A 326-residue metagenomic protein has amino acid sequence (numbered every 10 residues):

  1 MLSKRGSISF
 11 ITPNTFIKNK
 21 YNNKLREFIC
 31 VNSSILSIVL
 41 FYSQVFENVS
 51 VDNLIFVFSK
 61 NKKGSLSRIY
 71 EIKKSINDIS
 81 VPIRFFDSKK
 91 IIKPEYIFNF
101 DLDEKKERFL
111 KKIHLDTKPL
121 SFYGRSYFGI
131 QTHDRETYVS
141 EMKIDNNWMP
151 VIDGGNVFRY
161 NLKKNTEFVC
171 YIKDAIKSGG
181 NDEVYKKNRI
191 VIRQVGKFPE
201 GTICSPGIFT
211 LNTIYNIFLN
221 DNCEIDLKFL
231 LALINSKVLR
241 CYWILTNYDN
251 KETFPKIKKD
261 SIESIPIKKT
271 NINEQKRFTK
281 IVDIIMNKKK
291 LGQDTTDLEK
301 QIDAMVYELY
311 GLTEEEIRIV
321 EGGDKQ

Functional and structural regions predicted by a protein language model:
M1-V139, T210-I214, C223, L227 (+1 more regions): Signature of N6-adenine DNA methyltransferases within the class I
L2, E104-N273: Polybasic, glycine- and aromatic-enriched phosphate-binding surface used to engage nucleic acids
L2, G6, F16-N19, N32-S37 (+6 more regions): A generic secondary-structure signal for well-formed alpha-helical elements
I11, F41, S59, R193-V195 (+3 more regions): Generic beta-strand/beta-sheet core signal
Y21, D226, L230, L298 (+1 more regions): Hydrophobic (often cysteine-bearing) scaffold residues that line and stabilize catalytic clefts of nucleotide/cofactor
I29-V31, D153, I234-N235, E321: Alpha-helix boundary recognition
L66-E71, K163-K164, K276-R277: Short, charged, solvent-exposed linker or helix-capping segments at domain edges/interfaces that act as flexible hinges
K93-D134, W148-G155, K268-Q326: Non-catalytic DNA-recognition/assembly elements of restriction-modification systems
